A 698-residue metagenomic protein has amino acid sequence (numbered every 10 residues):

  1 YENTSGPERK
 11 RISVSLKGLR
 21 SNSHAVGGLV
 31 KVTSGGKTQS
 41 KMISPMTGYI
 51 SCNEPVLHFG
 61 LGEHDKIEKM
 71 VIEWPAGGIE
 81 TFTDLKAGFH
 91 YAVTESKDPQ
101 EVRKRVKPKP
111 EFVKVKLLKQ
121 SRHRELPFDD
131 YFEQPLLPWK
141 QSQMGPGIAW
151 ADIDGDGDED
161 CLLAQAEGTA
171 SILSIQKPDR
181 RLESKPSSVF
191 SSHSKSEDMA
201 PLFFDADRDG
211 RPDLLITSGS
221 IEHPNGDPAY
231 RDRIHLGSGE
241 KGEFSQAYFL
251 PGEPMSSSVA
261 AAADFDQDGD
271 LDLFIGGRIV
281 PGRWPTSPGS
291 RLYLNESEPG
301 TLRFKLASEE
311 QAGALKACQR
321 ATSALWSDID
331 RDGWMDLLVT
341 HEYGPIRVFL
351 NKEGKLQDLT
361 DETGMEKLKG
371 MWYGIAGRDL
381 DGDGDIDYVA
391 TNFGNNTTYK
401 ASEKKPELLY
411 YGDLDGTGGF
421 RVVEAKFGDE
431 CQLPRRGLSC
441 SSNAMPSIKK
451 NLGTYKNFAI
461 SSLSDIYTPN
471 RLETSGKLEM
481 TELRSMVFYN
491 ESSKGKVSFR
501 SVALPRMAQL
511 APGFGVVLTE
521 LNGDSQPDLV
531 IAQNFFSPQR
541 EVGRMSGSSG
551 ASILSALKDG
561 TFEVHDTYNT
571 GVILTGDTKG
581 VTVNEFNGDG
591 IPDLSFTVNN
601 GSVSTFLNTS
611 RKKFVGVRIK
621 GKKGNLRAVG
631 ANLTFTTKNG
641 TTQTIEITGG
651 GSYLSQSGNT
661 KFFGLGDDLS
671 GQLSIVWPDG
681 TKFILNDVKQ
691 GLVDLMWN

Functional and structural regions predicted by a protein language model:
Y1-G147, R181-L182, A312, G394-L408 (+5 more regions): Gly/Ser/Thr/Pro-enriched helix-cap/hinge segments flanking short amphipathic alpha-helices
M144-G155, E197-R211, F249, S256-Q267 (+10 more regions): Beta-propeller blade termini
G155-Q165, R208-S218, Q267-G276, R331-T340 (+3 more regions): Acidic/hydrophobic-patterned starts of short beta strands in beta-sheet-rich repeat architectures
E167-A170, S220-P224, I279-G282, G344 (+3 more regions): Short glycine/acidic-enriched loop and turn motifs that connect beta-strands
L182-F190, G242-G252, T301-A314, K355-G370 (+2 more regions): Blade-edge beta-strand/turn elements of extracellular beta-propeller and related beta-sheet repeat scaffolds
S196-D198, G219-A262, S287-P288, A307-A312: Asp-box/WD-like beta-propeller blade repeats and closely related beta-sheet repeat scaffolds
R231-S238, G289-N295, L350, Y410-Y411 (+2 more regions): Beta-propeller blade signature
P251-S297, T301-S327, T340-E342: Solenoidal tandem-repeat scaffolds enriched in leucines and small polar residues
